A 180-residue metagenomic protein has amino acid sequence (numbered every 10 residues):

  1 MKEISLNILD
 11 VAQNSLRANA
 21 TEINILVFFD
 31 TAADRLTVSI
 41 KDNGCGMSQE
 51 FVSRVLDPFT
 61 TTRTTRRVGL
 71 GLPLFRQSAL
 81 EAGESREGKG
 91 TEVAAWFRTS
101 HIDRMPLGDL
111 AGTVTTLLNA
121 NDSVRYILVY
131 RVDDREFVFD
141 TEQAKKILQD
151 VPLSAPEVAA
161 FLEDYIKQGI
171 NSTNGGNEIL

Functional and structural regions predicted by a protein language model:
K2, T62, Q77-L180: Flexible, glycine-/charge-rich segments associated with ATP-binding catalytic modules
K2-N7, Q13-G69, P73-L74, S78-D103 (+1 more regions): Conserved beta-strand-loop-beta-strand hairpin that lines the nucleotide-binding pocket of ATP/GTP-utilizing enzymes
I8-L9, A111: Short, hydrophobic/amphipathic alpha-helical packing segments that form internal helix faces or helix-helix interfaces
